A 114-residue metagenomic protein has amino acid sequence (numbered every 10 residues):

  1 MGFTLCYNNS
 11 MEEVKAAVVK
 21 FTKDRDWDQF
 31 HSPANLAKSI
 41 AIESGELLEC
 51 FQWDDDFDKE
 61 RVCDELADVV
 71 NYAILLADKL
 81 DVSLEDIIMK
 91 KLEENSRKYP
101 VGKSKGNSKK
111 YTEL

Functional and structural regions predicted by a protein language model:
M1-L114: Flexible "arm" and connector segments at domain edges
